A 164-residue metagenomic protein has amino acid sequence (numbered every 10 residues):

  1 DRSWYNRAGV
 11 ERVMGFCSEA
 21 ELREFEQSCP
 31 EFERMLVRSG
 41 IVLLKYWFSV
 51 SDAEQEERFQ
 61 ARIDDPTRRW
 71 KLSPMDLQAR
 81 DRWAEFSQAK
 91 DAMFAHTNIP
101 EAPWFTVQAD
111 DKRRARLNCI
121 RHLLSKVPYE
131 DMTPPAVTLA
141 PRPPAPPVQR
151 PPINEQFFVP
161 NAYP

Functional and structural regions predicted by a protein language model:
D1, L43-W47, T106: A structural signal for short, well-ordered beta-strand segments and their strand-loop junctions that often border
D1-R2, N6-V10: Beta-rich strand-turn-strand
S3-W4, W47, S51, D110: Anionic group-transfer/hydrolysis microenvironments
N6, A53-Q55, R113-A115: Short, active-site-adjacent cap segments at secondary-structure transitions
G9-S28, L36-Q88, P135-L139: A glycine- and Lys/Arg-enriched "phosphate-lid" helix/loop adjacent to the NTP-binding pocket of small-molecule kinases
Q88-D91, A95-P164: NTP-dependent small-molecule kinase module
